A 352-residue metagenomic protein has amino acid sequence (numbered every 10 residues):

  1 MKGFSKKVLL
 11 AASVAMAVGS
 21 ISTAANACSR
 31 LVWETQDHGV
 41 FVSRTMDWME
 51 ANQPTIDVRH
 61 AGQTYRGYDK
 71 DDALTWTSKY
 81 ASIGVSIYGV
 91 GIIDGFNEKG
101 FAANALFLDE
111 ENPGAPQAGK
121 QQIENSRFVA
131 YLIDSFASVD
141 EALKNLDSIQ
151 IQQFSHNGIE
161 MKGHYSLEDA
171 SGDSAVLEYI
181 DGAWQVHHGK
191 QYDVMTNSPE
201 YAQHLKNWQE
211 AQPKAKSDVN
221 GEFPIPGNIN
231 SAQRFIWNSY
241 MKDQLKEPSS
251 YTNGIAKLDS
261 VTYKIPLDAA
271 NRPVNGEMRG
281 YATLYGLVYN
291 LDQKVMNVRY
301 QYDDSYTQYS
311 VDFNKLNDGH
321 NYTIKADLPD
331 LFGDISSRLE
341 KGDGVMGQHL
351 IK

Functional and structural regions predicted by a protein language model:
M1-A11: Bacterial N-terminal signal peptides that target proteins for export
A17-A25: C-terminal segment of classical bacterial N-terminal signal peptides
A27-F41, T55, F154-S155, E160-M161 (+2 more regions): C-terminus-biased signal that marks the final domain/tail of proteins
A27-P116, K120, Q153: A contiguous strand-loop segment
F41-S43, A102-A105, S166-E168, V176 (+1 more regions): Structural recognition of the beta-strand scaffold that forms the well-ordered cores of secreted hydrolase catalytic
D57-T75, E110-I151, H320-F332: Compact, glycine/acidic-enriched structural inserts
E98-K99, I133-E141, E247-G254, D292-Q293: A short, structured loop/turn motif at beta-sheet edges
L143-L177: Aromatic- and glycine-enriched pocket-lining scaffold segments that form the walls of small-molecule binding clefts
